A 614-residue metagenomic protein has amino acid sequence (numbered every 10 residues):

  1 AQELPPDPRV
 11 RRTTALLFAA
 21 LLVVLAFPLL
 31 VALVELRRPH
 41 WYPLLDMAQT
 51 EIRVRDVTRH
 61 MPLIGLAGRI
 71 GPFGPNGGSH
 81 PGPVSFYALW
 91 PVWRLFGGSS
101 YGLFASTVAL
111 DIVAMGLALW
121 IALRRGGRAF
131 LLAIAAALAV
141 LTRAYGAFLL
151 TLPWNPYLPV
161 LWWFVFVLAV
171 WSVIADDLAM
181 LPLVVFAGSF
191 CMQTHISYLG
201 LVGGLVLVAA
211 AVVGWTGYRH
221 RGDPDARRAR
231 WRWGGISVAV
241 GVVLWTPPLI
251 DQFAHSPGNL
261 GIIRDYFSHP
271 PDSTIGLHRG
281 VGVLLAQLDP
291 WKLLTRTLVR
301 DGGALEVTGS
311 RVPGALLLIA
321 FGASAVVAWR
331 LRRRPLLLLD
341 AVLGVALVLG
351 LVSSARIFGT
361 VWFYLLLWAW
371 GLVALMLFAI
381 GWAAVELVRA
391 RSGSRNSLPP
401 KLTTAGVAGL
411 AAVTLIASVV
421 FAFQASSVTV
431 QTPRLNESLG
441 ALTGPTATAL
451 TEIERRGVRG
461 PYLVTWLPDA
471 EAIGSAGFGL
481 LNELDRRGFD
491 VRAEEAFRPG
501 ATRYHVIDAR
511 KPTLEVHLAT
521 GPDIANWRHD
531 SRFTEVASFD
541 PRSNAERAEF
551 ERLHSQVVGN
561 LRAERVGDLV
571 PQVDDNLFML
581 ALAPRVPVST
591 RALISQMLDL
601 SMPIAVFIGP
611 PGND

Functional and structural regions predicted by a protein language model:
A1-L33, G214-V240: Start-transfer (signal-anchor) and selected internal transmembrane alpha helices of multi-pass inner/ER membrane
R11-R12, L123-L131, G217-G235, R300-L316 (+1 more regions): Membrane-interface helix-loop-helix junctions at transmembrane boundaries of multi-pass membrane enzymes, predominantly
Q49-H60, W215-R221, R232-I319: Transmembrane-lumen/periplasm boundary regions of multi-pass, lipid-linked membrane glycan transferases
Q49-N76, P83-Y87, P91, D272-S273: Extracytosolic helix-loop segments that constitute the early lumenal/periplasmic catalytic or substrate-binding loops
A105-G126, V165: Transmembrane-helix motifs of polytopic, lipid-linked glycan transferases
A118-T142: Transmembrane-helix signature of polytopic, membrane-embedded enzymes that assemble or transfer cell-envelope glycans
F166-L183, C191, T216-R219: Membrane-interface transmembrane helices that cradle and orient dolichyl/undecaprenyl
V167, L181-I196, L201-A209, V240-V243: Membrane-interface alpha helices of multi-pass inner-membrane proteins
